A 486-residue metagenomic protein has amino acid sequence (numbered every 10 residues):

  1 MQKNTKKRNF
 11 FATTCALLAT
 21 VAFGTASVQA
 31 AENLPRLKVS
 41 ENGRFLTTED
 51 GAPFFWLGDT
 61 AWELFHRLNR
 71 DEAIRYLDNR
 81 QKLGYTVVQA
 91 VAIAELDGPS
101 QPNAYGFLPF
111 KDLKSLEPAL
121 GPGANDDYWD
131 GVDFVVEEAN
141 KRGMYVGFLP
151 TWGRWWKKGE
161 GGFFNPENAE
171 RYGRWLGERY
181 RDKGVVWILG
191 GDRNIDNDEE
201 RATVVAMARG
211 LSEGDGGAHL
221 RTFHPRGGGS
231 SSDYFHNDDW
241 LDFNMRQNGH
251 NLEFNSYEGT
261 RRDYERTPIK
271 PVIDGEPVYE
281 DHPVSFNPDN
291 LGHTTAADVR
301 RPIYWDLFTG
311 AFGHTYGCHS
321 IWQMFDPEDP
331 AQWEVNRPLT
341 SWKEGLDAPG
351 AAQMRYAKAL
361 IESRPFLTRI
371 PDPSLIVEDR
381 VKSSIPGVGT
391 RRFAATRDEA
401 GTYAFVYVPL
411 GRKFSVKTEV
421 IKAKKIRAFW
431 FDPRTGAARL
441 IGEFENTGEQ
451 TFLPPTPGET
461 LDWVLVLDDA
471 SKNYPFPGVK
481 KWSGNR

Functional and structural regions predicted by a protein language model:
Q2-C15: Bacterial N-terminal signal peptides that target proteins for export
A12-T25: Bacterial N-terminal signal peptides
F23-R36: Bacterial Sec-dependent signal peptides at the C-terminal "C-region" and cleavage site
A31, A52, P271, E280-H282 (+2 more regions): Aromatic- and carboxylate-lined catalytic core of secreted/periplasmic carbohydrate-active enzymes
L34, V39-N255: Active-site mouth of glycoside hydrolases
E178, D182-V185, G191-E344: Extracellular glycoside hydrolase catalytic/binding regions
